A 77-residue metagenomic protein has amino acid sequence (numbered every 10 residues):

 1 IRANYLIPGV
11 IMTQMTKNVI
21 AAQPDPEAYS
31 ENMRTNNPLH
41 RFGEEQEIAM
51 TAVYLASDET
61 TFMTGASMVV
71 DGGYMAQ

Functional and structural regions predicted by a protein language model:
I1, P8-N18, A22: Short, flexible catalytic-loop segment of classical short-chain dehydrogenase/reductase
R2, M63-G65: Short, small/polar-rich loop/turn modules that mediate ligand/substrate recognition or access, typified
Y5, S67-V69: Conserved beta-strand scaffold in the Rossmann-like NAD(H)/NADP(H)-binding core of dehydrogenases/reductases
A21-N37: A short C-terminal helix-loop "cap" of Rossmann-like NAD(P)-dependent dehydrogenase/epimerase domains
N37-I48: A conserved structural motif in NAD(P)-dependent oxidoreductases
I48-A49, L55: Non-catalytic, hydrophobic alpha-helical segments
